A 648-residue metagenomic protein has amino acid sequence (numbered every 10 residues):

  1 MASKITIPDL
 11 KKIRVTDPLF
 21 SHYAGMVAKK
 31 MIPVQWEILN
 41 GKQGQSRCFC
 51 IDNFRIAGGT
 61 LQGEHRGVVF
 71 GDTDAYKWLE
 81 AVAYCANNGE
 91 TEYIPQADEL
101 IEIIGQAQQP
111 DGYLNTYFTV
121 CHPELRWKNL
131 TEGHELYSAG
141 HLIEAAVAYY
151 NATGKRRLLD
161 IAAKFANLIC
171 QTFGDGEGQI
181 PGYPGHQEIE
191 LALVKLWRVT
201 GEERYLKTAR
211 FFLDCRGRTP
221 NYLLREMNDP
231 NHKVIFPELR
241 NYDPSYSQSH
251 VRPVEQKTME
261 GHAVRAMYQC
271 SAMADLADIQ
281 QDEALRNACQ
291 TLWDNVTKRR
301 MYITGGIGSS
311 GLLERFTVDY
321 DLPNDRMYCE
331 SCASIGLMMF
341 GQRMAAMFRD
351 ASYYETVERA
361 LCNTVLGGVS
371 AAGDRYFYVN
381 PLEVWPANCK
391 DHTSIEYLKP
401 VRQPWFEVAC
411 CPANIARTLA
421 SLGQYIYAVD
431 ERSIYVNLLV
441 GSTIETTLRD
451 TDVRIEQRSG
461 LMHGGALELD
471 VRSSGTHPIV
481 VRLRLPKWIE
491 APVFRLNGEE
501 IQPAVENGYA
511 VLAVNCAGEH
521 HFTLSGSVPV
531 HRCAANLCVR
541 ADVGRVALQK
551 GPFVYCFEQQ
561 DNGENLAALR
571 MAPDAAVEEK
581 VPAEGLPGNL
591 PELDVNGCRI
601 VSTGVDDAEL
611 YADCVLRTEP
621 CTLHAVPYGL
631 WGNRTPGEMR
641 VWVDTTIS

Functional and structural regions predicted by a protein language model:
M1-D74, D98-F118: Low-complexity, Ser/Thr/Pro/Gly-enriched N-terminal "stalk/linker" regions
S3, P8-L10, R14-D17, C85-D98 (+6 more regions): Structural helix-adjacent loops and short alpha-helical linkers that scaffold large soluble proteins
P18, A209, C289, E355-N363 (+3 more regions): C-terminal beta-rich recognition modules with glycine/proline-rich loops and embedded aromatic residues
F20, K77-E92, G140-K155, E190-G201 (+5 more regions): Well-ordered alpha-helical scaffold segments within catalytic/enzyme domains
C48-V69, N115-H134, P184-L196, E226-H262 (+2 more regions): Carbohydrate-binding/catalytic loop surfaces
P123-V199: A conserved hydrophobic secondary-structure block that centers on an alpha-helix together with its immediately flanking
E144, A162-I169, D175-H186, F212 (+5 more regions): Catalytic cores of eukaryotic secretory-pathway lumenal/extracellular enzymes that build and remodel glycoconjugates
I489-A513, R532-C538: Solvent-exposed beta-strand/loop surfaces of large extracellular or lumenal domains
